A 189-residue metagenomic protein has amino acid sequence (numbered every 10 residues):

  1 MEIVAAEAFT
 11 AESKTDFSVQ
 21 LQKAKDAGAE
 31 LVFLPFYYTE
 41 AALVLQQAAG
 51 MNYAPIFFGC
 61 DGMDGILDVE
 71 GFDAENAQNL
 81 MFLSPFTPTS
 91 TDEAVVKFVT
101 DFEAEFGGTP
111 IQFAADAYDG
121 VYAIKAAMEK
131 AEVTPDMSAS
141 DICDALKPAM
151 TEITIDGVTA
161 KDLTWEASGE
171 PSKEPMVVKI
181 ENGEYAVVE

Functional and structural regions predicted by a protein language model:
M1-E189: Extracytosolic ligand-binding ectodomains
